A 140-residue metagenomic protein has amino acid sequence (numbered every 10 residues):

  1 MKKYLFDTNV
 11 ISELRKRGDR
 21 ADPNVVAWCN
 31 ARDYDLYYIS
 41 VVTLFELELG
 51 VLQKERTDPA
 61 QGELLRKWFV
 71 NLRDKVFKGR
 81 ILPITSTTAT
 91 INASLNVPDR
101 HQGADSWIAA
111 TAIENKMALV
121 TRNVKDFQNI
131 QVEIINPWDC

Functional and structural regions predicted by a protein language model:
M1-I39, Q53-F69, C140: Short, well-structured N-terminal submotif of metal-dependent ribonuclease cores
M1-K3, A109-C140: Acidic, PIN/NYN-like endoribonuclease modules and their adjacent C-terminal/linker elements
K3, L49-L52, D74-V120: Active-site neighborhoods of divalent-metal-dependent phosphate/nucleic-acid chemistry enzymes
F6-D7, S40, H101-Q102, N123: Histidine- and aromatic-rich ligand-binding microenvironments
I11, L44-L47, A89, F127: A generic structural signal for short hydrophobic patches within well-formed alpha-helices
R15-G18, V51, N96, Q131: Short, flexible helix/strand-to-coil boundary loops that buttress conserved ligand/catalytic motifs in alpha/beta
V25-N30, I108-A109, V124: Short amphipathic alpha-helical segments and helix-helix/interface helices
V41-V42, T85, N123, W138: Residues at the C-termini of beta-strands that transition into short coil/loop
